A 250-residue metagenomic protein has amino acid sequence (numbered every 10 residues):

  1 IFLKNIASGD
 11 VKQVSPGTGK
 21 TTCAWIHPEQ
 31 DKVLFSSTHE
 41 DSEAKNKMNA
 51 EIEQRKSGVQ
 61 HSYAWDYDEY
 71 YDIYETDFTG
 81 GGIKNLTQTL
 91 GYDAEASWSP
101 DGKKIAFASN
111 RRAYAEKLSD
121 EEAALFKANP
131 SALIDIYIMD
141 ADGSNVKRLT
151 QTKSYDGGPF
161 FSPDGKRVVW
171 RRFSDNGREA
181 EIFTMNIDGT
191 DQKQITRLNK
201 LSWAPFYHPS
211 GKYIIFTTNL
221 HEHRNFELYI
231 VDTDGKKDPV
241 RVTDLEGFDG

Functional and structural regions predicted by a protein language model:
I1, S15-T21, S36-I73, T87-D93 (+7 more regions): A flexible loop/linker signature enriched in serine peptidases of the S9 family
N5-G9, D77-G81, D140-S144, N186-T190 (+1 more regions): Short loop/turn segments that connect beta-strands within beta-propeller blades
K12, K84, K147, Q192-K193 (+1 more regions): A structural motif specific to WD40 beta-propellers
P28-E29, P100-D101, P163-D164, P209-S210: Residue-level detector of Asp-centered blade-edge/turn motifs that repeat once per structural unit in beta-propeller
Q30, S37-H39, T79, G102 (+1 more regions): Short, flexible active-site-adjacent loop segments at beta-strand->alpha-helix junctions, enriched in small/polar
G80, L90, E95-W98: Aromatic- and glycine-enriched pocket-lining scaffold segments that form the walls of small-molecule binding clefts
